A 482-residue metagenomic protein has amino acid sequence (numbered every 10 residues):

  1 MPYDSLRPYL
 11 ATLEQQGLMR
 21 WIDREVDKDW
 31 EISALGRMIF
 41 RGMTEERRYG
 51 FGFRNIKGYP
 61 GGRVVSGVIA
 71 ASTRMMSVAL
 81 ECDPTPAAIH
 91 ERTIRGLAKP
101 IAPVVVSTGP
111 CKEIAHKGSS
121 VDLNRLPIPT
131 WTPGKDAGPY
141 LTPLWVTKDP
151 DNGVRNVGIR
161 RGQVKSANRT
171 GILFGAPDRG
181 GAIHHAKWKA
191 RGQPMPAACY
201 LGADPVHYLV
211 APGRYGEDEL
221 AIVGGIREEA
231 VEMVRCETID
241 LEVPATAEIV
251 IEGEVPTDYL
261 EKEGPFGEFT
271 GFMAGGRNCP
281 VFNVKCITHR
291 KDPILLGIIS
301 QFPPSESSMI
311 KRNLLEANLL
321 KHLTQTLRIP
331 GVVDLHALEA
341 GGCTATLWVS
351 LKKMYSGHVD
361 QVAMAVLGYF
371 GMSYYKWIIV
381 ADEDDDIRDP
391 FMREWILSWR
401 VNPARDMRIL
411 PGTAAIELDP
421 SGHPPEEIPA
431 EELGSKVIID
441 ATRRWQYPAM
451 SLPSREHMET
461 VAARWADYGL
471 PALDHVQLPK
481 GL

Functional and structural regions predicted by a protein language model:
M1-L482: Extended, highly charged
